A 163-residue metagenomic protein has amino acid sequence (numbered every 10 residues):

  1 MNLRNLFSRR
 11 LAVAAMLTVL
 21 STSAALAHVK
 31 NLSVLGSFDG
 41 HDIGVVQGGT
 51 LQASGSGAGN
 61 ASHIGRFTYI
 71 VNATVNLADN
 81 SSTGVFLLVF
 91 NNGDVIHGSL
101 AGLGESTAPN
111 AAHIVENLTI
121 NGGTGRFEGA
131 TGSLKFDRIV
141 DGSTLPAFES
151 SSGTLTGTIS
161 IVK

Functional and structural regions predicted by a protein language model:
M1-N2, N110: Compositionally biased, intrinsically disordered low-complexity regions used as flexible
N2-V13: Bacterial N-terminal signal peptides that target proteins for export
N5-L6, A24-L26: General helical secondary-structure elements
A12-T22: Bacterial N-terminal signal peptides
L26-K163: Beta-strand-enriched cores of mature, soluble protein domains
